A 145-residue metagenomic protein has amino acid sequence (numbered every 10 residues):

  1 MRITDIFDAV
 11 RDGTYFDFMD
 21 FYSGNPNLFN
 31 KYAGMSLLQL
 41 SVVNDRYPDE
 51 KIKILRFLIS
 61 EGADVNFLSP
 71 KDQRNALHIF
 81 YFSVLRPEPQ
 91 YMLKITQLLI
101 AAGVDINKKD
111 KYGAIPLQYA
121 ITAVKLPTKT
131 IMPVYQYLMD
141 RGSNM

Functional and structural regions predicted by a protein language model:
M1-I6, F29-N44, L68-L85, K109-V124: Ankyrin-repeat boundary/"N-cap" motif
M1-I6, T128-M145: Ankyrin-repeat-protein effector appendages
V10-D17, I52-R56: Helix-turn-helix repeat elements of alpha-solenoid scaffolds
M19-N27, I54-D64, K94-D105, V134-N144: Ankyrin repeat domain, specifically the short helix-to-loop turn at the C-terminus of the second helix of each repeat
L40, N44-E50, F57: Acidic (E/D-rich), amphipathic helical modules within compact regulatory domains
R46-E50, K71-D72, P87-K94, K129 (+1 more regions): Residues within HEAT/ARM-like alpha-solenoid scaffolds
